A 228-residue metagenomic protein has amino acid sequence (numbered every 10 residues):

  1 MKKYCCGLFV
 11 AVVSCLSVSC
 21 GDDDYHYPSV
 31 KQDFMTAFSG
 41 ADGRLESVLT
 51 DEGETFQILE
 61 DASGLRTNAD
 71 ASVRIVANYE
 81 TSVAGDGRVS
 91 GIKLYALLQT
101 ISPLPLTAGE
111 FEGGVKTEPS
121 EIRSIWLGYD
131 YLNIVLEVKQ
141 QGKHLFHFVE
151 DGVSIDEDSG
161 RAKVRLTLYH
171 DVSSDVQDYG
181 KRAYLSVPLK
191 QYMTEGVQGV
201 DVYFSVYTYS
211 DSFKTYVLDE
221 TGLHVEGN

Functional and structural regions predicted by a protein language model:
M1-Y4: Positively charged n-region of N-terminal signal peptides that target proteins for export
C6-A11: Sec-dependent N-terminal signal peptides
S14-S19: C-terminal motif of bacterial Sec signal peptides marking the signal peptidase cleavage site
G21-D24: Bacterial signal peptide processing site
S29-N228: First exposed extracellular module after export/assembly in secreted or surface-exposed proteins
